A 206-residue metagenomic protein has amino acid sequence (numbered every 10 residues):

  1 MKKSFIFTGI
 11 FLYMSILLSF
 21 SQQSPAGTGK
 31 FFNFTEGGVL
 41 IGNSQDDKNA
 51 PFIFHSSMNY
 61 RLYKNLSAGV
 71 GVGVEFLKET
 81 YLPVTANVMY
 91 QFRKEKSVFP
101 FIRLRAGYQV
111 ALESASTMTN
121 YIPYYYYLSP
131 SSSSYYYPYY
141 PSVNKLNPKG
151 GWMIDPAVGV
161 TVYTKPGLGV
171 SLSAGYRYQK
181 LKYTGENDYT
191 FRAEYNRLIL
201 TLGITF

Functional and structural regions predicted by a protein language model:
M1-G29, Y126-S133: Cleavable N-terminal export/targeting peptides
Y13, N33-T35, S56-M58, D155 (+2 more regions): Polar/charged side chains located within well-ordered beta-strands of beta-rich proteins
Q22-T28, L40-N49: Outer-membrane beta-barrel initiation region
G27-G29, K48-A50, P148-G150, T190-E194: A generic structural micro-feature
T28-F32, I41, S57-Y140, N144-D155 (+2 more regions): Gram-negative (and chloroplast) outer-membrane scaffold detector with strong preference for beta-barrel transmembrane
D46, I53, N59: Calcium-regulated, polybasic anionic-phospholipid
S171-S173: Beta-strand/loop substructures that line and gate deep hydrophobic ligand-binding cavities in soluble
G175-T201: C-terminal/domain-terminus segments
